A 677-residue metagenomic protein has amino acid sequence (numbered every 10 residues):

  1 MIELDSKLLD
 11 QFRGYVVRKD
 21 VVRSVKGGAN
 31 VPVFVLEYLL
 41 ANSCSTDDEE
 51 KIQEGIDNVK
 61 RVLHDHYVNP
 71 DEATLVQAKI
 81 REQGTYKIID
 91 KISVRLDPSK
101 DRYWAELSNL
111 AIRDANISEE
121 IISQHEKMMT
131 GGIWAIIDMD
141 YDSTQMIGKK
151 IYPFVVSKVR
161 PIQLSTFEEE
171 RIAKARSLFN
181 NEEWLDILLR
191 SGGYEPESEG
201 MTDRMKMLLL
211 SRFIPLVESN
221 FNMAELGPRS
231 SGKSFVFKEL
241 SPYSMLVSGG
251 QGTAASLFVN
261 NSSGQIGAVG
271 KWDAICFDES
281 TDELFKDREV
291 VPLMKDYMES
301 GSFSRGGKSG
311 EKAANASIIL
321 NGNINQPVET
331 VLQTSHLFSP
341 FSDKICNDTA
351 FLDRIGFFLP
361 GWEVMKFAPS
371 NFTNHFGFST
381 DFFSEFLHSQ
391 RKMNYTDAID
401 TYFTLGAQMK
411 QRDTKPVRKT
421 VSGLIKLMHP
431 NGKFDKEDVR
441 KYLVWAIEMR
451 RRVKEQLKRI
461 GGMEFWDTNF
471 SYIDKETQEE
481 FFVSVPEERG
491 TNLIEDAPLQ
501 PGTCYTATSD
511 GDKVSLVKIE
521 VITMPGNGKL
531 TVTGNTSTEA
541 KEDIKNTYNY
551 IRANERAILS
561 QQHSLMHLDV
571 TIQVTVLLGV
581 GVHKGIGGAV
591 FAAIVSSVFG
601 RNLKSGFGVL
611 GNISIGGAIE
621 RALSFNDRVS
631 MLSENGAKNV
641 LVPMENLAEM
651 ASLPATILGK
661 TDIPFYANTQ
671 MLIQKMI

Functional and structural regions predicted by a protein language model:
M1-G192: Extended, charged/polar low-complexity intrinsically disordered regions
Y38-A41, L210-S219, P416-H429, T503-Y505 (+2 more regions): Short, hydrophobic/amphipathic alpha-helical patches that form generic packing surfaces within helical domains
R171-M207, G534-K541, R621-S624: Dynamic helix-loop-helix/coil hinge segments at AAA+ ATPase domain boundaries and subdomain interfaces
R190-E199, G249, V609-A618: Short, basic, glycine/proline-bearing loop/turn elements
E195-V331, S335-S339, A350-D353, F470-E488: Conserved ASCE/P-loop NTPase catalytic core
G310-I318, N323-M428: Phosphate-sensing "switch" segment of ASCE/P-loop ATPases
F367-N371, D397-I473, Q478-D496, G581: C-terminal helical "lid" subdomain and adjoining coupling/linker elements of P-loop NTPases
R489-I677: Peripheral, non-AAA+ core regions of ATP-driven protein-machinery
